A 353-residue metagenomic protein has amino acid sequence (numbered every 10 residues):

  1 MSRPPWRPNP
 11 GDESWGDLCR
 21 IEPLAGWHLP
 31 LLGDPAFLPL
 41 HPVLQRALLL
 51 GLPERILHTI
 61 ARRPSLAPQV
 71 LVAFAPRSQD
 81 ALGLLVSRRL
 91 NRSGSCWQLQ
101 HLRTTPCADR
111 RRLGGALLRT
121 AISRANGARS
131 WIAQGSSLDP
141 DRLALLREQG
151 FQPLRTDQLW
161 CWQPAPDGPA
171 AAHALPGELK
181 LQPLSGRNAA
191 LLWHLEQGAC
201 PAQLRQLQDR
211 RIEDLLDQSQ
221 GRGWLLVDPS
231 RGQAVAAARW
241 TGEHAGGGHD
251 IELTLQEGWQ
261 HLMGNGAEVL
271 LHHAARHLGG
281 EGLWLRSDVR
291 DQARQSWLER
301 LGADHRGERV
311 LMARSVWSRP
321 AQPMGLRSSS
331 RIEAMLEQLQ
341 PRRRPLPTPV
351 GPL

Functional and structural regions predicted by a protein language model:
S2-P10, Q149-A171, G282-L353: Active-site/acyl-donor-binding loops of N-acyltransferases
W6-P76, L82, E148-G248: Amide-forming acyltransferase catalytic core, primarily the GNAT-like/NAT-type and related acyltransferase folds
R55, D80-G83, N126, P183-L184 (+6 more regions): Catalytic cores of nucleotide-enabled group-transfer and carboxylate-activating enzymes in metabolic and assembly-line
V70-L71, C96-L99, L117-I122, W131-I132 (+7 more regions): Short, structured motif recognition centered on aromatic/hydrophobic residues
F74-A75, L85-V86, Q134-S137, T241-E243 (+2 more regions): Structural motif
G94-C107, G246-G264: Conserved acetyl-CoA binding element of GNAT-fold acetyltransferases
W97, A125-S136, H277-V289: Conserved GNAT acetyl-CoA-binding A-motif
T104, D109-S123, E148, Q260-R276: Conserved acetyl-CoA-binding loop-helix of GNAT-fold acetyltransferases
